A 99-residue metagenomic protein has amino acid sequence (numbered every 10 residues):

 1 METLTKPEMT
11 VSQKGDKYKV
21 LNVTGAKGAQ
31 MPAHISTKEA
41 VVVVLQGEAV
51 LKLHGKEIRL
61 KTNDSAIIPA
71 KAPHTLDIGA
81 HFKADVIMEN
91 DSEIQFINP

Functional and structural regions predicted by a protein language model:
M1-A29: A short glycine-rich, His/Asp/Glu-containing loop-to-beta-strand
V11-Q13, N22, Q30-S36, D77-I78 (+1 more regions): Short histidine-centered beta-strand/loop micro-motifs that create catalytic or ligand/metal-coordination sites
S36-V50: Short, conserved beta-strand element in jelly-roll/cupin
L45-Q46, K61-T62, A80: A cytosolic small-molecule/anion-sensing beta-strand core signal
K52-K56, G79: Short strand-coil-strand connectors
G55-A70: Short acidic-glycine-tyrosine-enriched beta hairpin
A70-I94: Ligand-binding loop in jelly-roll beta-barrel domains
